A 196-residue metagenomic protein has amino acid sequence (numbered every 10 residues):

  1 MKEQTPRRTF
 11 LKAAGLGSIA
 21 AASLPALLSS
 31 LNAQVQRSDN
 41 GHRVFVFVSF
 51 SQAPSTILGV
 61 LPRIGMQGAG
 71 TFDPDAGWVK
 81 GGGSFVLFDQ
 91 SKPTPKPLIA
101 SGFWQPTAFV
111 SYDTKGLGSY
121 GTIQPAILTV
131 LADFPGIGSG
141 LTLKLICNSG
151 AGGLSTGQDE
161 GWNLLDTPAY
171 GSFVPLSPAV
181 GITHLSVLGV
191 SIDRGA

Functional and structural regions predicted by a protein language model:
M1-S18: N-terminal secretory signal peptides and thylakoid transit peptides that target proteins across membranes
L11-A13, R37, I64-M66, G77-V79 (+7 more regions): Compositionally biased, low-complexity repeat tracts
I19-S23: Hydrophobic core
L24-S30: C-terminal segment of classical bacterial N-terminal signal peptides
L31-P93, P175-A196: N-terminal segment immediately downstream of the Sec signal-peptide cleavage site in secreted/extracellular proteins
V44, K80-L87, G102-Q105, D159-D166 (+1 more regions): A broadly tuned "polar low-complexity/structure-edge" signature
V60-C147: Predominantly extracellular/secreted and cell-surface proteins with exposed, flexible low-complexity segments
S139-G140, G150-A196: A eukaryote-biased signal for long
